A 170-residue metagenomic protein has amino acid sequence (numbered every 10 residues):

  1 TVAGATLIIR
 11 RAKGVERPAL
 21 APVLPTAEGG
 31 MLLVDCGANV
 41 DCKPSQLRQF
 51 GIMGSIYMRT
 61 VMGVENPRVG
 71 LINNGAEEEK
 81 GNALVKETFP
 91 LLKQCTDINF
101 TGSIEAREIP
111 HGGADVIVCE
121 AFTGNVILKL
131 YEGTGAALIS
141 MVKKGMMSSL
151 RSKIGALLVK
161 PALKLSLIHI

Functional and structural regions predicted by a protein language model:
T1, P22-L24, L33-G37, I72-N73 (+1 more regions): Short beta-strand segments
T1-R17: N-terminal glycine-rich phosphate/adenylate-binding segment common to multiple enzyme folds
T1-T6, K80, V85-L92, D97-L165: Glycine-rich phosphate-binding loop
G4, P18-A19, A27-M31, V64-V69 (+2 more regions): Short coil/turn connectors at secondary-structure junctions
T6-R10, L24, A38: Generic hydrophobic/packing signal
E16-P25, G54-T60: Short, charged beta->alpha transition segments
D41-G102, A106: Glycine-rich phosphate/diphosphate-binding loop of Rossmann-like nucleotide-binding domains
I168-I170: Conserved small/polar residues in nucleotide/adenosyl-binding loops
